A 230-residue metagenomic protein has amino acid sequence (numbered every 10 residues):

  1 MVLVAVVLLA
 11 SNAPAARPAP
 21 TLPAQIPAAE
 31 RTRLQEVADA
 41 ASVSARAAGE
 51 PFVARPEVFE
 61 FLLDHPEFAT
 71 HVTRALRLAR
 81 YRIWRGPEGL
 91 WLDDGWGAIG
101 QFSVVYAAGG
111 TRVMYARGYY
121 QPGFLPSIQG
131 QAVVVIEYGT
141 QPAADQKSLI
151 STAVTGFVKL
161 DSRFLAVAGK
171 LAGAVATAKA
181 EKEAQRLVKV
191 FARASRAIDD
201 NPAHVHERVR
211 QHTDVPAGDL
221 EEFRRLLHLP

Functional and structural regions predicted by a protein language model:
M1-A10: Bacterial N-terminal signal peptides
P14-P87: Hydrophobic ligand-binding cavity/cleft-lining segments
A16-I26, V135-P230: Terminal "cap-and-tail" regions of soluble proteins that handle hydrophobic small molecules
V43-A48, R55-V58, G110-R112, A132 (+1 more regions): Envelope-exposed proteins and targeting segments
D64-E67, H71, L125-Q146: A short, terminal or domain-edge coil/loop segment
F68-A69, A98, Y119-G123, V158-S162: Solvent-exposed loop/turn segments at secondary-structure junctions within structured extracellular/periplasmic domains
A69-D93, Q211-R225: Short solvent-exposed beta->alpha transition segments
I83-V133: Glycine-rich portal/gate segments that line the openings of hydrophobic small-molecule binding cavities
